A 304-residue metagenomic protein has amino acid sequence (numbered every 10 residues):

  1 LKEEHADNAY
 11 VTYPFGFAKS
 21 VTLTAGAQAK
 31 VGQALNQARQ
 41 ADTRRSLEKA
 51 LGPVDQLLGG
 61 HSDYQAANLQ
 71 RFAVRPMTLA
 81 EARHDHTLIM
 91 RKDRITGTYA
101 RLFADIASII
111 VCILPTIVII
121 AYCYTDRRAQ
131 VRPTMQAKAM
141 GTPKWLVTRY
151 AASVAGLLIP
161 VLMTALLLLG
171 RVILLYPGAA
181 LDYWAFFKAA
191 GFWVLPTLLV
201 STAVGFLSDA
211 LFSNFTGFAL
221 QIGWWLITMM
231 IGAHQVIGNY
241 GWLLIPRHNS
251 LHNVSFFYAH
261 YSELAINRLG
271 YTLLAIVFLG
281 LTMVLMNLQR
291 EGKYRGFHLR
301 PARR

Functional and structural regions predicted by a protein language model:
L1-L58, E81-T116: Membrane-embedded or membrane-proximal helical elements that form or frame transporter/channel pores
L1-T22, H86-R91, I95, Q221-R304: Terminal transmembrane helical anchor/hairpin motif
P53-P115, A121-Y122, V147-N214: Secretory targeting signals
I119-Q136: Transmembrane helix boundary and interhelical loop/hinge segments in multi-pass membrane proteins
Y124-R128, L167, R171-A179, F212 (+4 more regions): Membrane-interfacial segments
T142-P143: Alpha-helix N-cap/start motif
S208-T228: Functionally important transmembrane alpha-helices
